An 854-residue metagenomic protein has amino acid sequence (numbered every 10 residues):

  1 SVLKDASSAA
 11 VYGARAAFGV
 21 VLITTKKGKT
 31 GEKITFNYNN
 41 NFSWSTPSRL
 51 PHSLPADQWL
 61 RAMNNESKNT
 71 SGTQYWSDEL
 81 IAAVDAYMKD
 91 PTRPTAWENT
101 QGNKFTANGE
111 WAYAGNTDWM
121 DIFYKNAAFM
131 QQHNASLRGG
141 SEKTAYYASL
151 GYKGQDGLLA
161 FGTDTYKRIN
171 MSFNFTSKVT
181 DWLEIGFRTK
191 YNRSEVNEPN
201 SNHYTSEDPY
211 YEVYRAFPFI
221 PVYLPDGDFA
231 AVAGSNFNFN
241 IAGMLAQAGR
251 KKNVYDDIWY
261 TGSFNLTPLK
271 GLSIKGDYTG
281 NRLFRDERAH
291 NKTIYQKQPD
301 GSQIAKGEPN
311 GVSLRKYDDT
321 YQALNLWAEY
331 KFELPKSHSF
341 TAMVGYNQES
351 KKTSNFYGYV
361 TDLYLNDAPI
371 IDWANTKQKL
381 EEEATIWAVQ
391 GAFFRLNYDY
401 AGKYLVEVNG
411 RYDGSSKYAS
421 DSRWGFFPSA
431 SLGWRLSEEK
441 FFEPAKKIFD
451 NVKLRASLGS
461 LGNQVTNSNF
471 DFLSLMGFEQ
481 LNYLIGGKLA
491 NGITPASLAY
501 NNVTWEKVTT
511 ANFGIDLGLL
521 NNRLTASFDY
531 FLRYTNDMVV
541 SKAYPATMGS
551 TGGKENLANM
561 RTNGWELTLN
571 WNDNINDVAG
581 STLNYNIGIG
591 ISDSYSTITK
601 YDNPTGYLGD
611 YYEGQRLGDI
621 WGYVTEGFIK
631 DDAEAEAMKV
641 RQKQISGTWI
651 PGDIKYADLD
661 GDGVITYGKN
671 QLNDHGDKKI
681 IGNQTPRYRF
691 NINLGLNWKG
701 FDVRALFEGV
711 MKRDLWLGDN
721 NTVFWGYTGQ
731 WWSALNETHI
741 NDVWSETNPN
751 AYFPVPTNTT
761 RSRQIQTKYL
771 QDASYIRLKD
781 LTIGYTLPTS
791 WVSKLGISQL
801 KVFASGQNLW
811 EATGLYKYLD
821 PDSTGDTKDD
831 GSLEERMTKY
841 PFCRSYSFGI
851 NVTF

Functional and structural regions predicted by a protein language model:
S1-N37, M130-Q132, A145: A beta-strand signature from Gram-negative outer-membrane beta-barrel systems, especially the internal plug domain
S1-V2, I23, Y38, L694 (+2 more regions): N-terminal secretion/transport leader regions
Y12-G13, L159-T163, Y418-S422, P444: Short, solvent-exposed loop/turn segments at secondary-structure boundaries
L22-K26, T35-S43, S53, D57-W59 (+9 more regions): Predominantly transmembrane beta-strands of Gram-negative outer membrane beta-barrel pores used for transport
N37-E110, E555, N574-Q684, Q807 (+1 more regions): Conserved small-residue
M88-R138, A145-S149, K153, L158 (+9 more regions): Outer-membrane beta-barrel transmembrane strand signature
N174-L183, R188-R193, G234-N291, S302-V624 (+2 more regions): Extracellular/periplasmic, surface-exposed regions of secreted and cell-surface proteins
K554-R561, Y607-I620, G676, I681-N691 (+3 more regions): C-terminal extracellular loops and terminal segments of Gram-negative outer membrane beta-barrel proteins
